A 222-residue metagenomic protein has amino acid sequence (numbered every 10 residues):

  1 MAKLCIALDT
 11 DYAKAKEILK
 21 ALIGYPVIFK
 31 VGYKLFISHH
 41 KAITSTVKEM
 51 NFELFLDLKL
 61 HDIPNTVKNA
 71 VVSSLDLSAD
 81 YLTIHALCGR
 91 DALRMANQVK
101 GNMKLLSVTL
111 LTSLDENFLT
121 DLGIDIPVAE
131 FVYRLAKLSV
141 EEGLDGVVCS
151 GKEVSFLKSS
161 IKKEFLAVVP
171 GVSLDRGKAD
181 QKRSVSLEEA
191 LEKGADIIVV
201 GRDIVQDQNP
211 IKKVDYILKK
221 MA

Functional and structural regions predicted by a protein language model:
M1-A21: N-terminal glycine-rich anion-binding loop in soluble enzyme alpha/beta folds
A2, D62, T66-S155, S160-V168 (+1 more regions): Conserved anion-binding
I6, F29, K59, L82 (+4 more regions): Conserved, mostly hydrophobic/aromatic
A7-D9, K30-G32, D57, H85 (+3 more regions): A cross-family glycoside hydrolase active-site/sugar-binding cleft signature
L22, T46-V47, S74, A96 (+4 more regions): Generic structural signal for hydrophobic
G24, M50, L77, E142 (+1 more regions): Structural motif
I28-Y81: Metabolite-binding pocket within alpha/beta catalytic cores that recognizes anionic/polar moieties
L77-G89, G171-L174, R183, L187-K213: Glycine-rich phosphate-binding active-site loops on the catalytic face of alpha/beta enzymes
